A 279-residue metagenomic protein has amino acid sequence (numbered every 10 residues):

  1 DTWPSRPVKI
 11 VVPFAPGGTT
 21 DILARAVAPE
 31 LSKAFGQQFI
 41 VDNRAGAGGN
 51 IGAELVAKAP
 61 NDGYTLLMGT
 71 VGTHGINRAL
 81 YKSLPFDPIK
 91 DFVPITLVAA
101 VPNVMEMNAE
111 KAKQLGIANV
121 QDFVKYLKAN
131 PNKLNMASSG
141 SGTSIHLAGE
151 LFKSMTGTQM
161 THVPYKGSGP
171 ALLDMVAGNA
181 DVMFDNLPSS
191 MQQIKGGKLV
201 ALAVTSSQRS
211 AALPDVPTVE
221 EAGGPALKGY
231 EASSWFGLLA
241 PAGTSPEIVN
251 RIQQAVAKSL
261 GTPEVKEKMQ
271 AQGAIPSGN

Functional and structural regions predicted by a protein language model:
D1-K90, N132-N135, S141, G157-N186 (+5 more regions): N-terminal (or domain-start) structured segment
K58-G63, A79-P170, V219-E221, W235-K268 (+1 more regions): Hinge/capping helix and adjacent helix->loop/strand transition within the periplasmic-binding protein
T70-V71, A109, L187-P188, S206 (+1 more regions): Short secondary-structure boundary segments
H74-S83, H146, L151-M155, D181-T218 (+1 more regions): A ligand-binding cleft/hinge motif common to bilobed small-molecule-binding domains
Y230-E231: HAMP domain helices
